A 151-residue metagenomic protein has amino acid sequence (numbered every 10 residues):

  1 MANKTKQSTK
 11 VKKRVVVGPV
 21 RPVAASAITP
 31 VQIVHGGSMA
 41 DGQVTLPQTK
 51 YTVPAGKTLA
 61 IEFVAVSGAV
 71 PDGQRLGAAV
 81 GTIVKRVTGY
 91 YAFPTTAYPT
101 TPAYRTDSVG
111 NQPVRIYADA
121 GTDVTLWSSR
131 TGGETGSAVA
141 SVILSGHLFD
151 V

Functional and structural regions predicted by a protein language model:
A2-K4, K10-K12, V16-V151: Beta-strand-centric surfaces of beta-sandwich/beta-rich domains
